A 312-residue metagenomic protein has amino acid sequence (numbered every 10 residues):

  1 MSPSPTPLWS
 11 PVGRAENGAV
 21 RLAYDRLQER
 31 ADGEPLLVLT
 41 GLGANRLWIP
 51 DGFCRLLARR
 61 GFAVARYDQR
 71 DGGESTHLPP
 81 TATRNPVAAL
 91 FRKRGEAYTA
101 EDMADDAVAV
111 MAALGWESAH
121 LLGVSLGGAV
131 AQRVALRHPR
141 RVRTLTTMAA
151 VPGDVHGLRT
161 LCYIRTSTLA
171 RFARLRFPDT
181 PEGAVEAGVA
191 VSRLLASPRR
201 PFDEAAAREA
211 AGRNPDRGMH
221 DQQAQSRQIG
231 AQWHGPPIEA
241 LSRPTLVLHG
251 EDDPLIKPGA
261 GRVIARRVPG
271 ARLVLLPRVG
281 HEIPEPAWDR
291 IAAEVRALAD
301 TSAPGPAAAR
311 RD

Functional and structural regions predicted by a protein language model:
S2-R21: N-terminal cap/lid segment of alpha/beta-hydrolase-fold proteins
V20-L90: Conserved HGGG/HGGXW glycine-rich cap/lid loop of the alpha/beta-hydrolase fold
E101-A119: Conserved acidic catalytic loop of the alpha/beta-hydrolase fold
E117-R159: Conserved hydrolase catalytic core segment
T160-P236, R243, V263: Alpha/beta-hydrolase
L241, V247-H249: Short beta-strand/loop motif that positions the catalytic acidic residue of the alpha/beta-hydrolase fold
D252-I256: Acidic catalytic loop of the alpha/beta-hydrolase fold
A271-D312: Catalytic active-site module of serine/aspartate enzymes centered on a nucleophile-bearing elbow/loop
